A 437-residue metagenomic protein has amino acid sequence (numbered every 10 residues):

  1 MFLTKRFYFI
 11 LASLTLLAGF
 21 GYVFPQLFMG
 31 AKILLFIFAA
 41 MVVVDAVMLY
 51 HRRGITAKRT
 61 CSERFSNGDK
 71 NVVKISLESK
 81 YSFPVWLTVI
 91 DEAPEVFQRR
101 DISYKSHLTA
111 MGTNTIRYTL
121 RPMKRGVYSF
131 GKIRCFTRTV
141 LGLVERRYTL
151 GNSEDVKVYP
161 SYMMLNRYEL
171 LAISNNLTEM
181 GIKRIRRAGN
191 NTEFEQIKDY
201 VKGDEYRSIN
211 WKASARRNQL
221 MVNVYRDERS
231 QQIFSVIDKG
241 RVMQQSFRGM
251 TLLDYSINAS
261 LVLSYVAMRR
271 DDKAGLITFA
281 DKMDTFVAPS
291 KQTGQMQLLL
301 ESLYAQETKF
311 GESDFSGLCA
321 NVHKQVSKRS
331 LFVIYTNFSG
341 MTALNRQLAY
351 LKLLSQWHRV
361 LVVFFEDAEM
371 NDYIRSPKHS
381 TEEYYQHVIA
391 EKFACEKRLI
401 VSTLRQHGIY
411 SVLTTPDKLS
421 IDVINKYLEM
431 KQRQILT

Functional and structural regions predicted by a protein language model:
M1-A57: Extracellular/lumenal glycan-associated context and N-glycosylation machinery
M1-F24, K198, K202-R207, R241-S246 (+1 more regions): Acidic, low-complexity intrinsically disordered regions
F36-G294, R329-I334, N345, A349 (+2 more regions): An amphipathic, basic-hydrophobic helix/alpha-beta surface used to engage anionic, phosphate-rich ligands or surfaces
